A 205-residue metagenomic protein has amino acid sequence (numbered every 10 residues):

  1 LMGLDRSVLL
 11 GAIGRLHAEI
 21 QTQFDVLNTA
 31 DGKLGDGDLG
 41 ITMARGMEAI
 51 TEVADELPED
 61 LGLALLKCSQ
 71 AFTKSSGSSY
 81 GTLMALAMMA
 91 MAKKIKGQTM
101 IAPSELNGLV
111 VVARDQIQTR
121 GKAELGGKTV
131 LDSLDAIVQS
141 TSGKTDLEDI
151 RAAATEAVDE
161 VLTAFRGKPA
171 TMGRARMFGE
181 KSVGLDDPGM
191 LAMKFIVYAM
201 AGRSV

Functional and structural regions predicted by a protein language model:
L1-V205: N-terminal loops that bind phosphate or other acidic moieties and the adjacent beta-alpha structural core
